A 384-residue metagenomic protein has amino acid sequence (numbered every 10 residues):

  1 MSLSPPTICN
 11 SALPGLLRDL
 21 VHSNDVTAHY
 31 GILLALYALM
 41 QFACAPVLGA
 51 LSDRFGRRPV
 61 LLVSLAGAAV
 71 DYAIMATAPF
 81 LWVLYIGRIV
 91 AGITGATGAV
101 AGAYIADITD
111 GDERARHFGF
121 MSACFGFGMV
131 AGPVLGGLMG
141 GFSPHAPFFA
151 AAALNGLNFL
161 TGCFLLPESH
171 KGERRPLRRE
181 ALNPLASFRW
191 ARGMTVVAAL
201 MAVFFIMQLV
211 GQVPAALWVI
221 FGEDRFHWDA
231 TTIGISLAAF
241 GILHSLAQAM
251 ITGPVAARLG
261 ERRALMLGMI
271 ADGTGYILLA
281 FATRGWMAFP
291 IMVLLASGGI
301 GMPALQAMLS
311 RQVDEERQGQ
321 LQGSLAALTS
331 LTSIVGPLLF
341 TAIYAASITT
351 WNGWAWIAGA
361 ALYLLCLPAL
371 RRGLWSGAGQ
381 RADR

Functional and structural regions predicted by a protein language model:
A12-T27, A216-I233: Short amphipathic helix-loop junctions that connect adjacent transmembrane helices in Major Facilitator Superfamily/SLC
F42-L81: Conserved MFS/SLC helix-loop-helix module at the cytosolic interface between two early adjacent transmembrane helices
A45-G56, A247-E261, Y344: Helix-to-loop junctions at the C-terminal end of transmembrane segments in multipass secondary transporters
G87-F127: Cytoplasmic helix-loop-helix junction between adjacent transmembrane helices in 12-TM secondary transporters
G140-A153, A342-Y363: A membrane-interface helix-boundary motif in multi-pass transporters
F159-L165, I357-R384: Multi-pass alpha-helical transporter architecture, strongest for 12-TM Major Facilitator/SLC carriers used
P167-V203, R225: Juxtamembrane intracellular "pre-TM" segments in multi-pass secondary transporters
R262-L305: C-terminal transmembrane helical hairpin of 12-TM major facilitator-type secondary transporters
